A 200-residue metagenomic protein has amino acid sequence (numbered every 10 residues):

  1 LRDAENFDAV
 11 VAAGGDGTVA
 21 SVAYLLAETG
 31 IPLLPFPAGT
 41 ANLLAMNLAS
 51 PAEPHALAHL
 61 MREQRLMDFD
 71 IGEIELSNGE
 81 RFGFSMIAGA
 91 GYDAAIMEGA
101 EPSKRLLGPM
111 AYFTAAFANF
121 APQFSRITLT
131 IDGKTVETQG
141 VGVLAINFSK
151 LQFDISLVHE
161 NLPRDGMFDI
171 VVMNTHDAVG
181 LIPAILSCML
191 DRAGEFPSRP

Functional and structural regions predicted by a protein language model:
L1-V10, A20, Y24, E28 (+1 more regions): ATP/NTP phosphate-donor binding region
A12-D16: N-terminal glycine-rich "phosphate-gripper" loop used for MgATP/nucleotide binding and carboxylate activation
G17-T18, V143: Conserved Motif II region of HX4D acyltransferases
S21-Y24, L44-M46, D154-I155, I182: Short glycine-/acidic-enriched loop or helix-start segments at secondary-structure transitions that form or flank
A27-A145: Catalytic core of DAGKc-family lipid kinases
D93-I96, E137-Q139, L151-D154, A178-I182: Short acidic/glycine-rich loop or secondary-structure boundary segments that cap or lie
K104-A111, A145, L151-G180: Gly/Ser/Thr-rich active-site loops/lids in small-molecule metabolic enzymes that frequently grip phosphoryl groups
I131, E137, L162, V172-P200: ATP/nucleoside-binding phosphotransfer catalytic cores, i.e., glycine-rich phosphate-binding loops
